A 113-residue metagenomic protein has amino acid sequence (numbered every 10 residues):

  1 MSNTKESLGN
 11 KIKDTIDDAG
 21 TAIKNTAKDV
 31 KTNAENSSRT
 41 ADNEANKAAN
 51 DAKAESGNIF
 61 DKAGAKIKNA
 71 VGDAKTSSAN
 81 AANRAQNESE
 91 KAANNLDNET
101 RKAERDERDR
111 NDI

Functional and structural regions predicted by a protein language model:
S2-I113: Polar-face residues of amphipathic alpha-helices and helix-prone low-complexity segments
